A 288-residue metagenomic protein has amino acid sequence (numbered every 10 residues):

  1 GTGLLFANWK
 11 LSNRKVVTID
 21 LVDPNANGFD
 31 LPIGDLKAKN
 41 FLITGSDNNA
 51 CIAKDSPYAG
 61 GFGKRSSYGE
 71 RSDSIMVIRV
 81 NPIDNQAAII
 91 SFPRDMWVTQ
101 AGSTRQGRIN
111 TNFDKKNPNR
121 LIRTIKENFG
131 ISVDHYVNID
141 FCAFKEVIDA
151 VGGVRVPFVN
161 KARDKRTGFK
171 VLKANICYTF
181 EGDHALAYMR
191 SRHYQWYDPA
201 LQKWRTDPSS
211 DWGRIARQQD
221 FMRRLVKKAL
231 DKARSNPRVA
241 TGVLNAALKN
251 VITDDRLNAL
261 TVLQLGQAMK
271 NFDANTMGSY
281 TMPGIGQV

Functional and structural regions predicted by a protein language model:
G1-D84: Entry/capping segment at the start of metal-dependent catalytic domains with acidic active-site entry clusters
L36-K39, E70-I75, D84-A87, F92 (+8 more regions): Extracytoplasmic
I52-S56, F180, A246, N250-V288: C-terminal solvent-exposed extensions
G63-S66, G107-K115, G130-H135, N175 (+4 more regions): Second-shell loop/turn segments in exported
S72-S74, Q106, N110, P118-K126 (+8 more regions): Extracytoplasmic/secreted envelope proteins and their assembly/folding machinery, especially bacterial periplasmic
R79-P82, W97, A101, D114 (+6 more regions): Sec-exported extracytoplasmic/periplasmic mature domains
N110-A174, R256-V262, G266, F272: Amphipathic, coiled-coil-like alpha-helical scaffolding segments used for oligomerization/assembly
D149-N236: Flexible, polar/acidic helix-loop-strand segments at domain edges
